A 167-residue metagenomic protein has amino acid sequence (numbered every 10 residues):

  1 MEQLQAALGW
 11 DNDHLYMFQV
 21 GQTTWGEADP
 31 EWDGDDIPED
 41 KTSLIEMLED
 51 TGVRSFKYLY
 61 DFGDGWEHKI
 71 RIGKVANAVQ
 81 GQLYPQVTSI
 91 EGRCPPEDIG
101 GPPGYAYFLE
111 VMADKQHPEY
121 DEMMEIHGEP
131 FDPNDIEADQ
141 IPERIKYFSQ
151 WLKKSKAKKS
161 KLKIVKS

Functional and structural regions predicted by a protein language model:
M1-S167: Short linear regulatory motifs enriched in tryptophan with gly/pro/ser
